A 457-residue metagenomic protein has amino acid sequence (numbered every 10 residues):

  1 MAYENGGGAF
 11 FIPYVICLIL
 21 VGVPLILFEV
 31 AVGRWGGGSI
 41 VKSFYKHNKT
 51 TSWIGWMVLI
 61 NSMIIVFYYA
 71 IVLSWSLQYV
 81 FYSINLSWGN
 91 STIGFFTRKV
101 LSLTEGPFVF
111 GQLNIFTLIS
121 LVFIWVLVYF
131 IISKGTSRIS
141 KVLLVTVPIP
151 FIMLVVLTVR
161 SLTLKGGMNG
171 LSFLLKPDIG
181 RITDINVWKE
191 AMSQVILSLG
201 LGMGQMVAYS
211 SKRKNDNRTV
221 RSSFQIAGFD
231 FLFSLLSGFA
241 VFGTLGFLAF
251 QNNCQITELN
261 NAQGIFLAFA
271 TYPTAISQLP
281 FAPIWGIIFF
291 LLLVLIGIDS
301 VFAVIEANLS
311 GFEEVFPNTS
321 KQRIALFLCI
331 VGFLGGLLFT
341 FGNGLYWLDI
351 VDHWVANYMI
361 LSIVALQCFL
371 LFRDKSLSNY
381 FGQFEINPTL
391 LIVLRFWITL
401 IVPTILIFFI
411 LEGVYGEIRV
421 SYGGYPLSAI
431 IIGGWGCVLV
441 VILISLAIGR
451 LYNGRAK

Functional and structural regions predicted by a protein language model:
M1, S140-A303, L309-G335: Membrane-embedded translocation segments of transport machinery
A2-N5, W35-M57, I71-T136, M168-K189 (+4 more regions): Inter-helical loop and helix-membrane interface segments of multi-pass membrane transporters/permeases
E4-N5, A31, K46-H47, W53-I71 (+7 more regions): Membrane-water interface regions at transmembrane-helix termini and the short interhelical loops of multi-pass membrane
A9-P13, T50-S62, I119-V122, I182-M192 (+4 more regions): Select transmembrane alpha-helical segments in multipass membrane proteins
P13-K49, A70, I442-R455: Juxtamembrane transmembrane-helix boundary signature
L25, Y69-F95, F151-L175, G243-F247 (+4 more regions): Hydrophobic alpha-helical segments and their helix-loop junctions in multi-pass secondary transporters
K46-H47, G55-L59, N90-I132, G200-M206 (+6 more regions): Transmembrane alpha-helical segments of multi-pass small-molecule transport proteins
L309, F316, K321-C329, W354-W435: C-terminal membrane-solvent junction of multi-pass transporters and transport-like membrane proteins
